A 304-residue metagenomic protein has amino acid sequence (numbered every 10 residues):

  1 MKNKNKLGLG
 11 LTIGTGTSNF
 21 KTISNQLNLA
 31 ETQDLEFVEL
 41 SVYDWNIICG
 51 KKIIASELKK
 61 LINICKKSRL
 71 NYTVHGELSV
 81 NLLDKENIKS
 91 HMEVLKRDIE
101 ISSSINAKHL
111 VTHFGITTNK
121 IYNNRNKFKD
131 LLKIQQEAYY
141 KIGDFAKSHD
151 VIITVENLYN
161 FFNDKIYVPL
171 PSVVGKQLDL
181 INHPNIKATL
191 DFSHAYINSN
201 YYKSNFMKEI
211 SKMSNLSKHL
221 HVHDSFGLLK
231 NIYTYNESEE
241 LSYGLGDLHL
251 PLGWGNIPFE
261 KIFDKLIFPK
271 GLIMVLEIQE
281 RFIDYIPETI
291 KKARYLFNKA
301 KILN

Functional and structural regions predicted by a protein language model:
M1-A107, K187, R294-N304: N-terminal pre-domain/capping segments
M1-G8, S24, N28-E31, K108 (+1 more regions): Histidine-acidic metal/acid-base catalytic patches
N3, K67, D84-K187: Active-site acidic/histidine proton-transfer and metal-coordination neighborhood in alpha/beta enzyme cores
I13-T17, V42-D44, L78-V80, I116-T118 (+4 more regions): Active-site-proximal loop/turn and secondary-structure-junction residues that shape catalytic pockets, frequently
T17-F20, K129-Q136, F161-S172, H194-F206 (+1 more regions): Active-site glycine- and acidic-residue-rich loops that bind and position anionic ligands or nucleotide-like cofactors
F20-T32, A55-N63, K89-S104, K133-Y140 (+7 more regions): Amphipathic, non-transmembrane alpha-helical secondary structure
F37-E39, T73, T154-E156, T189-F192 (+2 more regions): Generic enzyme active-site microenvironment
N46-I48, L82, K120, N163-D164 (+3 more regions): Active-site-proximal flexible loops/turns
